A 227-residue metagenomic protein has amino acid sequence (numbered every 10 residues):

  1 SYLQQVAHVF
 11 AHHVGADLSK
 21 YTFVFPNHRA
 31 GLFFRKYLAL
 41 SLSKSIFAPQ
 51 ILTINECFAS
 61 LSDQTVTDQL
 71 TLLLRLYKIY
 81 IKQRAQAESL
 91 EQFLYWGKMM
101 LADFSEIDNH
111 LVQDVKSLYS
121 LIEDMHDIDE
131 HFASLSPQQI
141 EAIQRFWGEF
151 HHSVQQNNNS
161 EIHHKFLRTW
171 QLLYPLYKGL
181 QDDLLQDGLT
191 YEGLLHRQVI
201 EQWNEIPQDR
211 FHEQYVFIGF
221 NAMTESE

Functional and structural regions predicted by a protein language model:
S1-F10: N- or domain-start disorder-to-order transition segments that initiate the globular core
H12-G15, S43-K44: Arginine/glycine-rich "motif VI" loop of SF2 helicases in the C-terminal RecA-like domain
V14-S19, R210-Q214: Short, surface-exposed connector motifs at secondary-structure boundaries
G15, M223-S226: Short, glycine/acidic-rich beta->alpha junctions
L18-A30, V216: Conserved RecA-like ASCE P-loop NTPase motor core of nucleic-acid helicases/translocases
H28-R210, E225: Basic/charged alpha-beta structural segments of nucleotide/phosphate-handling enzymes
F211-M223: Conserved P-loop NTPase "ATPase switch" module shared by AAA+ and STAND
